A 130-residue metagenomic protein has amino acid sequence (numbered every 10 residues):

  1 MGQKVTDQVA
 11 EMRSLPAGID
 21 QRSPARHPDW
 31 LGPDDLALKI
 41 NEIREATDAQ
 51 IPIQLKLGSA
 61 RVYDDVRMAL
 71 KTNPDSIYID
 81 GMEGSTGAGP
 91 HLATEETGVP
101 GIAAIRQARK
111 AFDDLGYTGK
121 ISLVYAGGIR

Functional and structural regions predicted by a protein language model:
M1-G18: Flexible glycine-/small-residue-enriched beta->alpha junction loops that bind anionic phosphate/pyrophosphate groups
R22, H27-R130: Glycine-rich phosphate/ribose-binding loops and adjacent secondary-structure elements that form binding surfaces
